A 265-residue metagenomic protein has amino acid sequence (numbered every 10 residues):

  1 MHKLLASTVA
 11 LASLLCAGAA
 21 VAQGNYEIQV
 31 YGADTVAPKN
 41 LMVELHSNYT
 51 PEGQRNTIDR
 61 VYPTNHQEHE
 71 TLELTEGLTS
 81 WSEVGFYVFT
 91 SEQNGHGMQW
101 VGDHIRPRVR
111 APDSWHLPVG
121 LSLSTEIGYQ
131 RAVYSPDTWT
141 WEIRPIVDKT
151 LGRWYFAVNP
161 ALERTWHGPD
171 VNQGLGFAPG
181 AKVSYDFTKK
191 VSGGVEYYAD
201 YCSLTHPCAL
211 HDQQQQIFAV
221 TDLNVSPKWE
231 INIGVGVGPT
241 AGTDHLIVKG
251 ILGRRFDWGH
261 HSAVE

Functional and structural regions predicted by a protein language model:
M1-T8: Bacterial N-terminal signal peptides that target proteins for export
V9-L15: Hydrophobic helical h-region of N-terminal Sec-dependent signal peptides in bacterial secretory/periplasmic proteins
A17-A19: N-terminal signal peptide c-region/cleavage motif recognized by signal peptidases
A22-E265: Transmembrane beta-barrel domains of Gram-negative outer membranes and organellar outer membranes
